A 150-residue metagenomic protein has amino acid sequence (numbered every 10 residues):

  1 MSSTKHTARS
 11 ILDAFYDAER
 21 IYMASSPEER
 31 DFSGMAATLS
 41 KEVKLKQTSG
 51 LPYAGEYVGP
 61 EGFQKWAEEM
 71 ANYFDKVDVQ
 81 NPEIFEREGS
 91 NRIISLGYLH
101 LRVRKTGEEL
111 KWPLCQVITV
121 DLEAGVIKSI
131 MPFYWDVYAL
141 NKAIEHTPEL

Functional and structural regions predicted by a protein language model:
M1-K41, P148-L150: Short, low-complexity N-terminal intrinsically disordered segments enriched in polar/charged residues
S2-H6, M70-L150: A beta-strand edge to alpha-helix "cap/lid" segment located at domain peripheries
A8, P60-F63, K111: A structural signal for well-ordered alpha-helical scaffolds and beta->alpha junctions
I11-L12, A18, G59, E69 (+1 more regions): A general marker of short, structured functional hotspots
D17-P27, Y53-A54, A71-K76, Y98 (+1 more regions): Short, mixed-charge, low-aromatic patches
E19-R20, T48-L51, V103: Residue-level detector of alpha-helix boundaries and kinks
F32-N91: A solvent-exposed, acidic/Ser-Thr-rich amphipathic alpha-helical stretch
